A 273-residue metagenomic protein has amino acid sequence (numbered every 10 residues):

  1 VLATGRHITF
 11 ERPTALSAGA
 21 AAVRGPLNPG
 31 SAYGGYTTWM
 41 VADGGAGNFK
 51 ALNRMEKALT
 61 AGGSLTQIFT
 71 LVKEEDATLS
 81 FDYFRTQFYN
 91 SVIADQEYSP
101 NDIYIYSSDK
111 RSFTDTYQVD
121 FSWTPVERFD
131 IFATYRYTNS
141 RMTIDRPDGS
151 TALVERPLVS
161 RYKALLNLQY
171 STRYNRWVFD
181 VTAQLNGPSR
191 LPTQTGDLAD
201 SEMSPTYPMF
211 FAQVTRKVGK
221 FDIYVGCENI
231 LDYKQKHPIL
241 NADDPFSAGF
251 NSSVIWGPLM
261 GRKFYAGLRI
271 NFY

Functional and structural regions predicted by a protein language model:
V1-A51: Secretion/assembly modules of Gram-negative surface proteins
R6, G63-Q67, V119-W123, A133 (+4 more regions): Residues on the lipid-exposed face of transmembrane beta-strands in outer-membrane beta-barrel proteins
A18, R24-Y36, T70-A77, R128 (+3 more regions): Short loop/turn motifs that connect adjacent beta-strands in outer-membrane beta-barrel proteins
A32, A42, A46, A94-Y104 (+3 more regions): Flexible, surface-exposed loop regions and adjacent strand-edge segments of Gram-negative outer-membrane beta-barrel
A32, A42, A46-S80, Q87 (+4 more regions): Outer-membrane beta-barrel signature, preferentially recognizing the C-terminal barrel domain of Gram-negative
D76-V92, E97, I105-Q194, R269-N271: Gram-negative outer-membrane beta-barrel transporters
L185-P192, T215-Y273: C-terminal beta-signal and adjacent terminal beta-strands/loops of Gram-negative outer-membrane beta-barrel proteins
